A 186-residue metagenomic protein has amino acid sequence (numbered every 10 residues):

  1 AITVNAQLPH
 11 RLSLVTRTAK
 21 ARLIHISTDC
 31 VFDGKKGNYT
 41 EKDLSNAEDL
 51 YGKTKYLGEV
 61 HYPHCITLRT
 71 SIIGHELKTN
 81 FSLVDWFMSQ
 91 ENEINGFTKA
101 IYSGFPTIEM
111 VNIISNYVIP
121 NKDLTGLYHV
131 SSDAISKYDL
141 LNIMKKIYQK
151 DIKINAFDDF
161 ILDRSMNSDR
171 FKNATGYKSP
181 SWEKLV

Functional and structural regions predicted by a protein language model:
A1-I24: NAD(P)-cofactor binding segment of oxidoreductase domains
T3-R11, C30-L68, H75-L77: Catalytic helix-loop patch of NAD(P)-dependent Rossmann-fold dehydrogenases
V4, G104-F105, S132-I135, M166 (+1 more regions): Residue-level signal for the nucleotide or nucleotide-sugar donor/cofactor binding architecture
R17-R22, H61-T67, Q90-E93, D123 (+2 more regions): Short glycine/proline-enriched coil/turn segments at helix->beta-strand junctions
L23-S27, I66-R69, H129: Structural signature of the Rossmann-like NAD(P)-dependent dehydrogenase/reductase core
E48, V60-E109, N116: NAD(P)-dependent short-chain dehydrogenase/reductase
V111-I113, P120-S168: Mid/C-terminal beta-alpha module of Rossmann-like enzyme folds, strongest in SDR-family dehydrogenases/epimerases
P180-V186: Amphipathic terminal alpha-helices
